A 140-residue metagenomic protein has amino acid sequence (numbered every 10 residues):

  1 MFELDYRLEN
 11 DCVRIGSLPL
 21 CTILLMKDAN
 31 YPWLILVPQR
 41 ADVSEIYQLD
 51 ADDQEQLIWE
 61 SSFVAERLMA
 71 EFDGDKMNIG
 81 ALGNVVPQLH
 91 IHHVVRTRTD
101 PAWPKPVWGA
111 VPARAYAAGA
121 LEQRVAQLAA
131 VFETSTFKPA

Functional and structural regions predicted by a protein language model:
M1-L89, H93-A140: HIT superfamily nucleotide-processing domains
